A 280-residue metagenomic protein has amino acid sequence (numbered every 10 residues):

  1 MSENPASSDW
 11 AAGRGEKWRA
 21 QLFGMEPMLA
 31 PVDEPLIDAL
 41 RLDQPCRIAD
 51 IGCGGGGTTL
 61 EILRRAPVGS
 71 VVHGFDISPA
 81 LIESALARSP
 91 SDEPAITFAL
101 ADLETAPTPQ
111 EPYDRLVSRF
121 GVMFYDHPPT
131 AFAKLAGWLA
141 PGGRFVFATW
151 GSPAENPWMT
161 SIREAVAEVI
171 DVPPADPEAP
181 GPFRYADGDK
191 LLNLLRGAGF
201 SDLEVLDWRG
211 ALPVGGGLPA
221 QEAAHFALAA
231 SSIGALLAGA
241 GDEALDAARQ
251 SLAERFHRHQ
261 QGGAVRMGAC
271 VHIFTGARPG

Functional and structural regions predicted by a protein language model:
M1-C46, G57-E61, L81-S84, D102: Conserved class I S-adenosyl-L-methionine
E3-D9, Q21, E26-L29, G55-G57 (+1 more regions): Conserved Class I S-adenosyl-L-methionine
I37, L60-L63, F132-A136, R163: A structural alpha-helix within SAM-dependent methyltransferase catalytic domains
R47-A106, T130: Class I SAM-dependent methyltransferase SAM/SAH-binding core
V68, L139-R144: Short glycine-dipeptide loop
E104-L116: A short acidic, Gly/Pro-enriched loop at the edge of an enzyme's catalytic core that lines a small-molecule cofactor
D114-P129, G151: A short SAM/SAH-binding and catalytic strip from SAM-dependent methyltransferases
P129, R144-G216: Conserved catalytic/acceptor-binding region of the Class I
